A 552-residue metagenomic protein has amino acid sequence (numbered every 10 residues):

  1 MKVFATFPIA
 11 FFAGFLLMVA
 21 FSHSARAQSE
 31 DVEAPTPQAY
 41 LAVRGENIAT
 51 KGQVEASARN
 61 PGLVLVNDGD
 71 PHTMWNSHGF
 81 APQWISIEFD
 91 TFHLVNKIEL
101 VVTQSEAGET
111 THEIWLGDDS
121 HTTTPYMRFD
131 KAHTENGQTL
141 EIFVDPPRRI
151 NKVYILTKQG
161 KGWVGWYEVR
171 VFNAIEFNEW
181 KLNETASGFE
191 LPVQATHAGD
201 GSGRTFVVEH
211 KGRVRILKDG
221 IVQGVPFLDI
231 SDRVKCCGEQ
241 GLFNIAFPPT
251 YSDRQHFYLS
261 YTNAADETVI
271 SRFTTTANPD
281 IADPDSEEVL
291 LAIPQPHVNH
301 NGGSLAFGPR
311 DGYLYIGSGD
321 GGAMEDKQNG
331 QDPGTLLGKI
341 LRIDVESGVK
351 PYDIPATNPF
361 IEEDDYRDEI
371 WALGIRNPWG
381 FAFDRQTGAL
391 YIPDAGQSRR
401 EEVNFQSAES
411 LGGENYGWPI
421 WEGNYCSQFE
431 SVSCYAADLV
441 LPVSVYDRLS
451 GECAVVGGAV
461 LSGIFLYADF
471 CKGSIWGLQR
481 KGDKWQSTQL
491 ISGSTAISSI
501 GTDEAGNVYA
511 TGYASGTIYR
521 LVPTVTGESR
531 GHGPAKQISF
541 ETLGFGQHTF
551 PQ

Functional and structural regions predicted by a protein language model:
Q28-T91, T103-G108, H112, R128-A132 (+1 more regions): Disordered, acidic Ser/Thr/Pro-rich linker "stalks" and the adjacent N-terminal cap of the next globular domain
P82, D90-K97, R149-N151: Extended extracellular/luminal ectodomain segments enriched in beta-structured repeat modules
H93-S105, I155: A short beta-strand element within beta-rich, extracytoplasmic domains of secreted/secretory-pathway proteins
L100-V101, A107, T111-D119, T123-P125 (+5 more regions): Acidic, Gly/Ser/Thr-rich repeat motifs that build Ca2+-stabilized beta-propeller blades
I155-G162: Short beta-strand-plus-loop segments that form exposed binding edges in beta-rich domains
D200, V208, Q240-L242, R310 (+2 more regions): Beta-propeller domain segments
W485-E504: Conserved blade-ending motifs and adjacent loop-strand segments that build the rim/top face of beta-propeller domains
V525-F550: Residue-level detector of functionally pivotal "anchor" positions at catalytic/ligand-binding pockets or at interdomain
